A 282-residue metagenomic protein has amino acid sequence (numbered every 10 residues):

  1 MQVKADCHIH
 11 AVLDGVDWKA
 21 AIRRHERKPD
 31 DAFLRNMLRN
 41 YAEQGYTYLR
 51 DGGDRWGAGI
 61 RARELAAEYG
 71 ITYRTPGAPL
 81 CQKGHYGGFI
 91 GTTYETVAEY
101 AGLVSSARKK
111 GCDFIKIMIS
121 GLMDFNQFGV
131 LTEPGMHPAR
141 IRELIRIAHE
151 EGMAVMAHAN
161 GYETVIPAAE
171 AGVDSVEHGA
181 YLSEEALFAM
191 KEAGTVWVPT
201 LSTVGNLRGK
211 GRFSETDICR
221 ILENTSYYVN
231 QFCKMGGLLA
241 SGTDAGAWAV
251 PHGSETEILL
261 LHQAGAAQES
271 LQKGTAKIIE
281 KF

Functional and structural regions predicted by a protein language model:
Q2-L65, G84-Y86: Metal-associated gating/positioning segment near the N- to mid-region
H10-D14, R55-G59, C81-K83, G121-F125 (+4 more regions): Active-site environment of divalent metal-dependent phosphoester hydrolases
L13-K28, K83-Y94, N126-P134, R208-D217: Acidic/histidine-rich helix-loop elements that form or flank divalent-metal/phosphate-binding sites at the catalytic
D31-I60, G70-L80, C112-N126, A154 (+1 more regions): Divalent metal-dependent hydrolysis catalytic cores, especially in the metallo-beta-lactamase
D54, T92-G102: Glycine-rich anion/phosphate-binding loops
G59-T72, T132-P138, R142, P167-Y181 (+1 more regions): Short, electropositive alpha-helical surface patch
A98-M118, M123-W197, I218-L239: Histidine/acidic residue-rich metal-binding segments in metalloenzymes
E150, L222-F282: His/Asp/Glu-enriched, well-ordered alpha-helical/loop segment that forms or immediately abuts the divalent-metal
